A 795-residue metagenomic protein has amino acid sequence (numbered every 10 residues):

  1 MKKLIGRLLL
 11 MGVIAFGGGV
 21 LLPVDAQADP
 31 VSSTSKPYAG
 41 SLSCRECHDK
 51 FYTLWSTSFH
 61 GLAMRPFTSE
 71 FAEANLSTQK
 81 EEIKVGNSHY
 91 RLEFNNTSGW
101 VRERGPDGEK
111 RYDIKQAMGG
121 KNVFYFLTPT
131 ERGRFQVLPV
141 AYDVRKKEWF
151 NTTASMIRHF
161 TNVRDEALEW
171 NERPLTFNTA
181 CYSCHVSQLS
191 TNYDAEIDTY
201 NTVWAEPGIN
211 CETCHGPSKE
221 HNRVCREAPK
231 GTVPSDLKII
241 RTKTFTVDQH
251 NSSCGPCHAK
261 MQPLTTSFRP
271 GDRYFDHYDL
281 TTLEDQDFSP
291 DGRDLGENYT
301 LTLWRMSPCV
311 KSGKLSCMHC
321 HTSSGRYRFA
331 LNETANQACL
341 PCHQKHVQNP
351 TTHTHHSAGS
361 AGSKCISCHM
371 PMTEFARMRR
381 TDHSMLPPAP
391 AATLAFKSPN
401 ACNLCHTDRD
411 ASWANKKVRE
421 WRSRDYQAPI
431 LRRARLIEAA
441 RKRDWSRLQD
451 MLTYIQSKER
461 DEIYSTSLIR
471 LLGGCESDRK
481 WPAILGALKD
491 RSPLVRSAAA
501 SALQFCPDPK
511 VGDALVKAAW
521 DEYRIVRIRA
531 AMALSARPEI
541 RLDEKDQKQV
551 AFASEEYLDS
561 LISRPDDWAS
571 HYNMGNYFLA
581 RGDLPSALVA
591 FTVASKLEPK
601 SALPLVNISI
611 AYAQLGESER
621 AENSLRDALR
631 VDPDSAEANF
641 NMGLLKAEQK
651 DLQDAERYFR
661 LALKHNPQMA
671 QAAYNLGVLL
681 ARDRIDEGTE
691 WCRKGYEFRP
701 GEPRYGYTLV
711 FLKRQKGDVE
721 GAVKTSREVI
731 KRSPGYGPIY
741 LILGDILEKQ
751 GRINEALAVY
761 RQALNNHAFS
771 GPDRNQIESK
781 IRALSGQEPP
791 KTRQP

Functional and structural regions predicted by a protein language model:
S35, L42, K50-G119, Y125-T130 (+6 more regions): Primarily the internal scaffold of c-type cytochrome electron-transfer domains, especially repeated/multiheme c-type
W445-I455, S477-K489, D508-A519, R541-L558 (+1 more regions): Amphipathic alpha-helical scaffolding segments comprising HEAT/armadillo-like alpha-solenoid repeats
S457-D461, L488-L494, A519-I525, S563-P565: Short coil turns that connect the paired helices of HEAT/ARM alpha-solenoid repeats
E462, P493-R496, R524, W568-A569 (+6 more regions): Helix-start (N-cap) detector for alpha-helical repeat units in TPR-like alpha-solenoids, especially tetratricopeptide
C475, D490-R491, C506, D521-E522 (+7 more regions): Structural marker of alpha-solenoid helical repeat scaffolds
D478-R479, P509-G512, D546-L558, R581-V593 (+5 more regions): Structural signature of tandem alpha-helical TPR/SEL1-like repeats, specifically the intra-repeat loop/turn
A498, A502, R529, A533 (+7 more regions): Canonical tetratricopeptide repeat
